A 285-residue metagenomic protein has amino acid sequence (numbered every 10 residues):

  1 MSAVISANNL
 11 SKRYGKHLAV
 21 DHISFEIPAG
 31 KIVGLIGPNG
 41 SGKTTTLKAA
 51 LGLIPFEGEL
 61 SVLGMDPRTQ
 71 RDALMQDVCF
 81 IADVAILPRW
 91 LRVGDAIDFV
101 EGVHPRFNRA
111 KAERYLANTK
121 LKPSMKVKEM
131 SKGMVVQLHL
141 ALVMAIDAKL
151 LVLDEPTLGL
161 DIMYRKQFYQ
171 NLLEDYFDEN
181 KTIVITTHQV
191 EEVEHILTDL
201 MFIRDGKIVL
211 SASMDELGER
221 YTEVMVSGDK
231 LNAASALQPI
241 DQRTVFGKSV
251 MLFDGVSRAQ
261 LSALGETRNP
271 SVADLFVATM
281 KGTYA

Functional and structural regions predicted by a protein language model:
S2-A7, K12-E191, H195-T198, F202-R204: ABC transporter nucleotide-binding domains
A29, G228, G255-S257: Non-catalytic surface loops within mature trypsin-like serine protease
T69, A110-R114, D215, D229 (+2 more regions): Generic alpha-helical secondary structure signal
L151-P156, K230-A234, S257-L261: Short, surface-exposed beta-strand/loop "edge" segments at domain boundaries and coil↔beta transitions
Q167-F253: ABC transporter nucleotide-binding domain
D241, V245-A285: C-terminal coupling/interaction segments
